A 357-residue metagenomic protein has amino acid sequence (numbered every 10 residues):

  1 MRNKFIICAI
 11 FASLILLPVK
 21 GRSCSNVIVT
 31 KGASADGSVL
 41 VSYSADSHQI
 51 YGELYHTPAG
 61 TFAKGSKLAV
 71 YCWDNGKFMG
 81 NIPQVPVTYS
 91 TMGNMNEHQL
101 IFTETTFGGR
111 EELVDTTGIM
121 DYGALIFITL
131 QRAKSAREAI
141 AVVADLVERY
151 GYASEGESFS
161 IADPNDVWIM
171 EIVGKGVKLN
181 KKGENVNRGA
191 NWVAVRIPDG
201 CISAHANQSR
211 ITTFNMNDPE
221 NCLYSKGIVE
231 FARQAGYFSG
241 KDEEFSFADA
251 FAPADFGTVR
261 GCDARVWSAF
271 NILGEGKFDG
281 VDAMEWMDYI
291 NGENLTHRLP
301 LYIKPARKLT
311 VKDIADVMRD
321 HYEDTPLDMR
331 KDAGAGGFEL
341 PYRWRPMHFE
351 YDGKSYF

Functional and structural regions predicted by a protein language model:
M1-C8: Bacterial N-terminal signal peptides that target proteins for export
C8-L16: Bacterial N-terminal signal peptides
V19-S23: Boundary at the C-terminal end of the N-terminal hydrophobic targeting segment
C24-Y122, V142-G292, T296-A306: A contiguous strand-loop segment
V114-T116, A124-A133: Second-shell loop/turn segments in exported
P305-E339: Catalytic cores of secreted or luminal carbohydrate-active enzymes
A333-F357: Substrate-recognition/cap regions that form aromatic- and gly/pro-loop-enriched pockets for small-molecule ligands
